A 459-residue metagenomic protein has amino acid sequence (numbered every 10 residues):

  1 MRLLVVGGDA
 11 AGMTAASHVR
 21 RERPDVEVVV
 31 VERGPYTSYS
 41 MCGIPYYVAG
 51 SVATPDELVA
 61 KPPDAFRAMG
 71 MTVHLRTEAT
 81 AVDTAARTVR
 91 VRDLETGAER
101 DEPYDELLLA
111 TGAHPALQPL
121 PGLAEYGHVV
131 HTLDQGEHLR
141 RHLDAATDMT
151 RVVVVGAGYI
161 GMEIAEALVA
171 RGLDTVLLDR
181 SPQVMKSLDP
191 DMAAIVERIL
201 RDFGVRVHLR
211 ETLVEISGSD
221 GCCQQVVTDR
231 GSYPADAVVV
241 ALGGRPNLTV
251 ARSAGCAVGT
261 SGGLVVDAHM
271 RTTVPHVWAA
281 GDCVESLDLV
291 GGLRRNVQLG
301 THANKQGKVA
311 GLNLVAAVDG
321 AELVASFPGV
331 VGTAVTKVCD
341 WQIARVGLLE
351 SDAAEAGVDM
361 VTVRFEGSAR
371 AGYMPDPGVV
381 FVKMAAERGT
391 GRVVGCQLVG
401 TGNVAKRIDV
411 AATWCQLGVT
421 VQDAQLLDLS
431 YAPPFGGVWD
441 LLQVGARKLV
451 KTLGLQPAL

Functional and structural regions predicted by a protein language model:
M1-D9, M149-G158: Beta1/beta-strand and adjacent pyrophosphate-binding region of the FAD-binding site in flavoprotein oxidoreductases
M1-T72, A165-L188: Beta1-alpha1 glycine-rich phosphate/pyrophosphate-binding loop at the start of Rossmann-like nucleotide-binding domains
V6, E102-G112, Y233-G243, G307 (+1 more regions): Short hydrophobic core segments
V6-A10, R20-D25, R33, L242 (+2 more regions): Flexible, glycine-rich terminal cap/loop adjacent to redox cofactors in electron-transfer oxidoreductases
D25-E27, R67-E95, E102, A170-A268: A Rossmann-like FAD-binding core segment of flavoenzymes
L58-V59, R151-V153, Y159-E215, G300-H302 (+2 more regions): Rossmann-like dinucleotide-binding cores of NAD(P)H-dependent redox enzymes
E125-D148, C222-Q225, D229-L312, V410 (+1 more regions): FAD-site-proximal beta/loop scaffold in flavoenzymes
V266, A280-L349, P433-A458: A conserved FAD-binding loop/helix module that cradles the flavin
